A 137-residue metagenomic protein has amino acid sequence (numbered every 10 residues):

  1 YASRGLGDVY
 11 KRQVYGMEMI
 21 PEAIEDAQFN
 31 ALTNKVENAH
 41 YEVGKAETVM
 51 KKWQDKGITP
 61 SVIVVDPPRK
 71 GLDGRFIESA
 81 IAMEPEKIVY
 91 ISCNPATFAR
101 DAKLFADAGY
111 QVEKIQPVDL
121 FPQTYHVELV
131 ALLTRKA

Functional and structural regions predicted by a protein language model:
Y1-Y10: Single conserved hydrophobic/aromatic residue that forms the stacking wall/gate of nucleotide- or nucleobase-binding
R12, V36, Y110: Short phosphate-binding/catalytic loops that engage adenosine nucleotides
Q13-E18: Conserved SAM-binding motif I beta-strand of class I
M19-P60: S-adenosyl-L-methionine
A46-K56, L72-A137: C-terminal catalytic and target-recognition region of SAM-dependent MTase-like enzymes, primarily methyltransferases
I58-V65, K87: Short SAM/SAH-binding signature in class I
P68: Switch II (G3) loop of P-loop NTPases
